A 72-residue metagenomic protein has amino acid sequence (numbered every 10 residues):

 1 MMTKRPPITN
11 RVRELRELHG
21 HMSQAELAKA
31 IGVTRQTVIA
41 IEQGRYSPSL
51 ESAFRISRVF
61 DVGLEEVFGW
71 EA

Functional and structural regions predicted by a protein language model:
M1-P7: A detector for short, charged/polar N-terminal pre-domain segments
M2, R58, F68-A72: Short, charged recognition helix plus adjacent turn of helix-turn-helix-like nucleic-acid-binding domains
R11-A30: Short basic helix-loop element that most often maps to the first helix and adjoining turn of HTH DNA-binding modules
V12, L27-A28, V38-I41, V67: Conserved hydrophobic/aromatic packing and binding residues within compact polymer-binding modules
R16, E42, F60, E71: DNA major-groove recognition helix of helix-turn-helix
V33-S47: Recognition helix of helix-turn-helix/homeodomain-like DNA-binding domains that insert into the DNA major groove
E51-E66: DNA major-groove recognition helix of helix-turn-helix/homeodomain DNA-binding modules
